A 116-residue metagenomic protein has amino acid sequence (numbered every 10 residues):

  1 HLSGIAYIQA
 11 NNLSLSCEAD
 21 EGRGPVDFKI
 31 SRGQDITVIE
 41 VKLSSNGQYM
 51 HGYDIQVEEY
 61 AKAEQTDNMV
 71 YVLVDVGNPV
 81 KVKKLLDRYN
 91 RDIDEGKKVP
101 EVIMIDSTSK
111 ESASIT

Functional and structural regions predicted by a protein language model:
H1-L2, E18: Nuclease catalytic cores
L2, A6, A10-N11, I39: Catalytic cores of nucleotide-enabled group-transfer and carboxylate-activating enzymes in metabolic and assembly-line
Y7-Q34, G47-Y49: Active-site metal-binding core of divalent-cation-utilizing nuclease and nuclease-like domains
D35-T37, N68: Structural motif
E40-K42, Y71-D75, I105: Conserved beta-strand segments of the P-loop GTPase G domain that flank and frequently precede/overlap
S45-Q56, P79-K83: Active-site-adjacent loop/helix micro-motif of nuclease/hydrolase catalytic cores
A63-R88: Nucleic-acid nuclease catalytic cores
N90-T116: Charged, structured surface patches that assemble and position nucleic-acid processing machinery
